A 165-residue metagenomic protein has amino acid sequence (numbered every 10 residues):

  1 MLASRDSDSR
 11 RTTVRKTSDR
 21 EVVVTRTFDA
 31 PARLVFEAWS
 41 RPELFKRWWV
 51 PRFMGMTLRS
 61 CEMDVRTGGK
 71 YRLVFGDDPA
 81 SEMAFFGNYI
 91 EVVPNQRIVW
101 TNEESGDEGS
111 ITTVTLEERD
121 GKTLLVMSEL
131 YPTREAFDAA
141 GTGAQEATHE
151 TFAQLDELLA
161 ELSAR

Functional and structural regions predicted by a protein language model:
M1-D8, L130-R165: A conserved amphipathic terminal alpha-helix motif
M1-G55: Hydrophobic ligand-binding cavity/cleft-lining segments
D19-T25, L58, K70, A84 (+3 more regions): Intrinsic-disorder/low-complexity, polar/charged segments enriched in Ser/Thr/Lys/Arg/Asp/Glu/Gln
E21, V99-E150: Beta-strand/loop substructures that line and gate deep hydrophobic ligand-binding cavities in soluble
V23-V24, E43-E82, R165: Short beta-edge strand/loop motif at the mouth of beta-sheet-based domains
R26, S60-M63, F85-E91, N102 (+1 more regions): Hydrophobic/aromatic beta-strand elements that line small-molecule binding cavities or substrate pockets in beta-rich
A32-R33, V65-R66, I90-Q96, T115-L124: A short, structured loop/turn motif at beta-sheet edges
V35, F45, Y71-L73, Y89 (+4 more regions): Hydrophobic pocket/interface hotspot
